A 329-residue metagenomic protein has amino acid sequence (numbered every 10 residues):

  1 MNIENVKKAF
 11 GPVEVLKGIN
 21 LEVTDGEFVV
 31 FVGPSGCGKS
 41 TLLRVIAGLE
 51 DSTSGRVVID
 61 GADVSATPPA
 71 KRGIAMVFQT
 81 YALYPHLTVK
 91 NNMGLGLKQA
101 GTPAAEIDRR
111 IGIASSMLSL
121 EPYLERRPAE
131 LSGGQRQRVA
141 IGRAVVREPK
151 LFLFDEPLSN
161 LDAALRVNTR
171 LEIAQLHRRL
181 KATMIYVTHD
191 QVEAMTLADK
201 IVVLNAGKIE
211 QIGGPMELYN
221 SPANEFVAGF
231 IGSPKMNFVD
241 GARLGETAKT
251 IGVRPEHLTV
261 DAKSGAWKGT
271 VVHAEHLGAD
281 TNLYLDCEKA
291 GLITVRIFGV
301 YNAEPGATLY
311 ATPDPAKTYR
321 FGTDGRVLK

Functional and structural regions predicted by a protein language model:
F28, T67-N224: ABC ATPase nucleotide-binding domains
V32-P34: The feature captures the beta-strand-to-loop junction immediately N-terminal to the Walker
A47: Helix-to-loop junction immediately C-terminal to a conserved catalytic motif
T53-R56, A206: Conserved coupling/switch loops of ABC nucleotide-binding domains, chiefly the family-specific signature
G55-D63: Conserved ABC transporter NBD signature motif
P234, G245-K329: Non-catalytic connector elements of ABC transporters
